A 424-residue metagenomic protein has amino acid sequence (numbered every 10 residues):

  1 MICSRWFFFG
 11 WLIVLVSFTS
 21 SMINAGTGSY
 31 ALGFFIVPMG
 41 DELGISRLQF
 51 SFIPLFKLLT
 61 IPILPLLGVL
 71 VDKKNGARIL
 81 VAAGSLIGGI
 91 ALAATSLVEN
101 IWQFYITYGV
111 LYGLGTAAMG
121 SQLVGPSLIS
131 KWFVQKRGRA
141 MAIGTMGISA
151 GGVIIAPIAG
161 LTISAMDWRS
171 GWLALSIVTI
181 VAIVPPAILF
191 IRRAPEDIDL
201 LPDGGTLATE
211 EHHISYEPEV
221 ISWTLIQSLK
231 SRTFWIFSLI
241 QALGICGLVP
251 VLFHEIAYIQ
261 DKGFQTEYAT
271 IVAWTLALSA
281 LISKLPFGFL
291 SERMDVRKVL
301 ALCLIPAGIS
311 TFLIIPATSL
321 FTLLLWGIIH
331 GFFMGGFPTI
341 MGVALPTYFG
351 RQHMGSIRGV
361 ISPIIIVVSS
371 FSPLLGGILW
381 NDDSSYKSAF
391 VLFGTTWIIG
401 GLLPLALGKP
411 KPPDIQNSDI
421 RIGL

Functional and structural regions predicted by a protein language model:
M22, A91, Q103-M119, T322-G335: Hydrophobic core of transmembrane alpha-helices in multi-pass small-molecule transporters, especially MFS/SLC-type
G28-V37, I226-F287, S372: Extracytoplasmic gate region of multi-pass secondary transporters
P54-V69, W274-P286: Central cavity-lining transmembrane alpha-helices of secondary-active solute carriers, predominantly the Major
L64-G76, S283-D295, W380: Helix-to-loop junctions at the C-terminal end of transmembrane segments in multipass secondary transporters
L86-E99, P306-T318: C-terminal ends and interior cores of transmembrane alpha-helices in multi-pass membrane transporters/permeases
Y112-M146, G350: Cytoplasmic helix-loop-helix junction between adjacent transmembrane helices in 12-TM secondary transporters
I148-D197: Helix-loop-helix hairpin linking two adjacent transmembrane segments in secondary transporters
W172-L189, S388-A406: Symmetry-related core transmembrane helices of the 12-TM Major Facilitator Superfamily/SLC fold
